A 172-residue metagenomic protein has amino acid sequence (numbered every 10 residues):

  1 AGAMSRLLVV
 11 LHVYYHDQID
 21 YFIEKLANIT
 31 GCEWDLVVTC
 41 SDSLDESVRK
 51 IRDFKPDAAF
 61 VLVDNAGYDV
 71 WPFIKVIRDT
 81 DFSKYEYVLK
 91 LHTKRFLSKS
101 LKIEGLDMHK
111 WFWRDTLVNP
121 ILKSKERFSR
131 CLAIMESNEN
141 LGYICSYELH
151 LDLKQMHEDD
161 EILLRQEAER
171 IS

Functional and structural regions predicted by a protein language model:
A1-S172: ER/Golgi luminal nucleotide-sugar-dependent glycosyltransferases, focusing on the catalytic module
